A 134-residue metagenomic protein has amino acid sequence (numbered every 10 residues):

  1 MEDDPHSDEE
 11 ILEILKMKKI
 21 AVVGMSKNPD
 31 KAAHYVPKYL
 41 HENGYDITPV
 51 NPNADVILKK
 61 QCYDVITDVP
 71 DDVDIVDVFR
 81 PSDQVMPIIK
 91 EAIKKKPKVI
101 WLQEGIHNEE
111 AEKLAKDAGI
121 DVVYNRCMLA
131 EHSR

Functional and structural regions predicted by a protein language model:
M1-K16: Short N-terminal or domain-adjacent regulatory/targeting segments
K16-K19, V73: Phosphate-coordination loops involved in phosphoryl transfer and adenosine-cofactor binding
A21-V23: Conserved beta-strand elements of the Class I
S26-D30, P37-L58: NAD(P)-binding Rossmann-fold cofactor-contacting core
N43-Y45, K95-V99, A118-I120: A short helix->loop->beta-strand "cap" motif at the edges of active sites that frequently abuts
I57-K60, D74, E110-K113, E131-R134: Short, charged, surface-exposed secondary-structure boundary motifs
I66-E104: Mid-chain, well-packed structural core segment of small domains
E104-H132: Rossmann-fold NAD(P)-binding glycine/threonine-rich loop
